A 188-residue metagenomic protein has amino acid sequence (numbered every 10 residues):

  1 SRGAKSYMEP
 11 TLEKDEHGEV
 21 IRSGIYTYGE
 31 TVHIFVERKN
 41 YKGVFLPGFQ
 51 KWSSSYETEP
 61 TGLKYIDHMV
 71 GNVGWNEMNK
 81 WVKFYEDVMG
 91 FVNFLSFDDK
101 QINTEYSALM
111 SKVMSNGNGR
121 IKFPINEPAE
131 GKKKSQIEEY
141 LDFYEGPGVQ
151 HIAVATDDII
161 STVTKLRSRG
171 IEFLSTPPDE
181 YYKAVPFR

Functional and structural regions predicted by a protein language model:
R2-V73, E77, K83, L95-K132 (+1 more regions): Vicinal oxygen chelate
E59-P60, E139-F143: Short helix-capping and inter-helix turn/linker motifs at the boundaries of alpha-helical repeat units
K64-Y65, E145-V149: Short glycine-enriched loop/turn motifs at secondary-structure junctions
V82, F143-Y144: Extended non-catalytic domains of envelope/secretory-pathway proteins
Y85-F91, G146: Long hydrophobic segments that form regular secondary structure
K133-E138: A short, acidic/glycine-rich surface segment
G148-I159: C-terminal, well-structured subdomains that either form a transmembrane helix-short loop-helix hairpin in multi-pass
